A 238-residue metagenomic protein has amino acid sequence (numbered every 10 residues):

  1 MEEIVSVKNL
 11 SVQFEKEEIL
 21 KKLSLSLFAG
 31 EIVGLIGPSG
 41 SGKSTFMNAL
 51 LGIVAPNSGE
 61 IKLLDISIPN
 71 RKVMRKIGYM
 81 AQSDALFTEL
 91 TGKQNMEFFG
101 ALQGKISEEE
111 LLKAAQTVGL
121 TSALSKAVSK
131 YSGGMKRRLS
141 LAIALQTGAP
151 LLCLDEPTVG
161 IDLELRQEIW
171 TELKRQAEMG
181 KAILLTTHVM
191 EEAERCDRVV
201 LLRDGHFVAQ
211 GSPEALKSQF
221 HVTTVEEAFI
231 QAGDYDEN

Functional and structural regions predicted by a protein language model:
I36-P38: The feature captures the beta-strand-to-loop junction immediately N-terminal to the Walker
L51: Helix-to-loop junction immediately C-terminal to a conserved catalytic motif
G59-R75: Conserved ABC transporter NBD signature motif
E97, E108-A123: Conserved ABC ATPase "signature" region
L152-E156: Catalytic Walker B motif of ABC-type/P-loop ATPase nucleotide-binding domains
Q210-G211: ABC ATPase "signature
